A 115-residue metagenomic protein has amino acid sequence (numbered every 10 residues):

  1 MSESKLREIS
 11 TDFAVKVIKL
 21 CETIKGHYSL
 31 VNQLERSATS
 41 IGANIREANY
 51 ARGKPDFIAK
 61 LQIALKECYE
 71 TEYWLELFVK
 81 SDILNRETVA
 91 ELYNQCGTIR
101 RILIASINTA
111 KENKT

Functional and structural regions predicted by a protein language model:
M1-T115: Amphipathic alpha-helical assembly/interaction segments
